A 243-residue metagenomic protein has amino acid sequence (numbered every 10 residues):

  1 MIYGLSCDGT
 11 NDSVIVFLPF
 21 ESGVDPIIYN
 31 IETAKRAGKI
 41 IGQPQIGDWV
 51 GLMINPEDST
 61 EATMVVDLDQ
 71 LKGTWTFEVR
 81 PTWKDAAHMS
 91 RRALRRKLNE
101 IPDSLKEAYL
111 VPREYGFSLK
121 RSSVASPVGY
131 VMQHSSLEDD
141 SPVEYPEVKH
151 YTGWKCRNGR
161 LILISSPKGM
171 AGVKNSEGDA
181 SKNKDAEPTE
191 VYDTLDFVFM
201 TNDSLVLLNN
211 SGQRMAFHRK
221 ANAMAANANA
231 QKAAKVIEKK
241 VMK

Functional and structural regions predicted by a protein language model:
M1, M53-E61: Short, charged beta-turn/beta-strand-edge "cap" motif at the junction between a beta-strand and an adjacent loop
M1-D25, N30-R36, P81-D85, L105-D203 (+1 more regions): Contiguous, well-ordered beta-strand patches that form the walls/edges of small beta-barrel/beta-sandwich domains
D12-F17, G47-M53: N-terminal accessory interaction module
R36-L52: Short nucleic-acid-contacting surface segments enriched for D/E, G, S/T with interspersed K/R
I41-Q45, E61-T76: N-terminal helix-cap/turn-to-beta initiation motif at the start of protein domains
D67-K72, E144-G153, N158-R160, N202-K243: Edge beta-strand at a domain terminus
L68-A108, T152-G153, Q231-K243: Tryptophan-anchored aromatic micro-motifs
